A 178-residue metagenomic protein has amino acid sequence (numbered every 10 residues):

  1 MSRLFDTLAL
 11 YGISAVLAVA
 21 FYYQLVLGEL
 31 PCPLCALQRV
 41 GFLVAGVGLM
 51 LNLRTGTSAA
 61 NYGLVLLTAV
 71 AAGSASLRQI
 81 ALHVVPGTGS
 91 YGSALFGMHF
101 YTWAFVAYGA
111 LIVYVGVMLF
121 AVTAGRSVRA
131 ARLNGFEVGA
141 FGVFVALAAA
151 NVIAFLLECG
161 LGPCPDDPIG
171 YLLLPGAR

Functional and structural regions predicted by a protein language model:
M1-L30, F42-G48, T55-R178: Secretory/periplasmic and organellar redox-cofactor proteins
C32-V40: Structural signature of hydrophobic alpha-helical transmembrane segments
